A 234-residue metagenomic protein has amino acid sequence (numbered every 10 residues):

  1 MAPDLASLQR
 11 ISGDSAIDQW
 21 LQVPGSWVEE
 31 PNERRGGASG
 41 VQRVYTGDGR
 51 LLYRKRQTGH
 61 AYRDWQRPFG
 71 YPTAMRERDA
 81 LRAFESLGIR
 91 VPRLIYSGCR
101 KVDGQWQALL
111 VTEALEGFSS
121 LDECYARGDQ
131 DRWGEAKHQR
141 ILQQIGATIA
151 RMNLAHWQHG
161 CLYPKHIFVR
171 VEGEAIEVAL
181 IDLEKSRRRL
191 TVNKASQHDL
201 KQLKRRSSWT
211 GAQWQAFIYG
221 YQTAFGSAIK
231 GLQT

Functional and structural regions predicted by a protein language model:
M1-E30: Juxta-kinase regulatory segment immediately upstream of eukaryotic protein kinase catalytic domains
L21-L121, A150, L154: Conserved ATP-binding subdomain of kinase catalytic cores across diverse folds
G40-V44, G49-Y53, A147-R188: Active-site acidic catalytic loop and adjacent metal/ATP-binding pocket of ATP-dependent phosphoryl transfer enzymes
G59-D64, R127-R132, D182-E184, A195-K201: Short glycine/proline- and charge-enriched loop/turn segments that cap or connect secondary-structure elements
F69-P72, K137, A195: Alpha-helix N-cap and loop-to-helix initiation/capping positions
A83-R90, F118, D122-G160, K165: Conserved kinase catalytic-core helix
V171-T234: C-lobe/activation-segment region of protein kinase-like
